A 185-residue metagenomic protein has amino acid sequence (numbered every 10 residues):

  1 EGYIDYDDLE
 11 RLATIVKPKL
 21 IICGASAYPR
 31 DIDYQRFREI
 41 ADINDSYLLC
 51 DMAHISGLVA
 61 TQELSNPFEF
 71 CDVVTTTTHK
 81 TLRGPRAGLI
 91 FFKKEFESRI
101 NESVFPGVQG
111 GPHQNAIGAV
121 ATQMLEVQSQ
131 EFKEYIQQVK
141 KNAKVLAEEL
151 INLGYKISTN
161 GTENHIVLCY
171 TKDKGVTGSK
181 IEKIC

Functional and structural regions predicted by a protein language model:
E1-G154: Conserved PLP-enzyme active-site core in the AAT-like
K156-C185: Conserved PLP-binding catalytic core of the aspartate aminotransferase-like
